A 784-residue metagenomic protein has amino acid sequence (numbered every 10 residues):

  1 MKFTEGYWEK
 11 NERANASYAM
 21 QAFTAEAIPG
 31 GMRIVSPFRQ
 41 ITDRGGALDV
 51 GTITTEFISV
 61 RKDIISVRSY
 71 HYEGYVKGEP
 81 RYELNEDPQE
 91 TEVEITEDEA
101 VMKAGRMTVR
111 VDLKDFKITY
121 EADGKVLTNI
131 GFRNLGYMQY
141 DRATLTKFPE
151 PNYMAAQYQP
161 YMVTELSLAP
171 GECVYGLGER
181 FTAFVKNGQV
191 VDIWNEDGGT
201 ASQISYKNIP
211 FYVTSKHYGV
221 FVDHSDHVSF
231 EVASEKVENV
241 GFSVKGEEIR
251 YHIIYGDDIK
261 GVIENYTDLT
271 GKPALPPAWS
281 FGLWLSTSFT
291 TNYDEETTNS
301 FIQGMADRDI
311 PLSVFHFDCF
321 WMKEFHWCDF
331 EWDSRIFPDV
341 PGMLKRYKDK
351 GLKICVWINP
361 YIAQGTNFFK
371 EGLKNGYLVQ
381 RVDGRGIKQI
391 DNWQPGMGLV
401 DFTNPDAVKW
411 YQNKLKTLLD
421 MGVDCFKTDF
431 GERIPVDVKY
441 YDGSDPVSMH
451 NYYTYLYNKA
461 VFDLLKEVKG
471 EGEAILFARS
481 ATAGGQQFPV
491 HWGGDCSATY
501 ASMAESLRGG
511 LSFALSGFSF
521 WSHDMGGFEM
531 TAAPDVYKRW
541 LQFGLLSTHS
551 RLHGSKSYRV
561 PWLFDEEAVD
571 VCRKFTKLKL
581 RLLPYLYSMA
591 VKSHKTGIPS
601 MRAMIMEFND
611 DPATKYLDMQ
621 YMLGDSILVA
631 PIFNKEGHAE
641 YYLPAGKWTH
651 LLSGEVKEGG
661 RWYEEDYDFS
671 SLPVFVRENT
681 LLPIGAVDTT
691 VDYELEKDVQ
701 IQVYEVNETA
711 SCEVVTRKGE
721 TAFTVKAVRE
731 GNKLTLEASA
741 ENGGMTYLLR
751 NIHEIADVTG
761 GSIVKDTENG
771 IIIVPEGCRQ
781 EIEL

Functional and structural regions predicted by a protein language model:
M1-E5, A47-D49, Y70-Y72, Y82 (+4 more regions): Catalytic and substrate-binding clefts that recognize carbohydrates or anionic sugar/phosphate headgroups
K2-R44, D49-A100: A low-complexity, Ser/Thr/Gly/Pro-enriched, surface-exposed linker/loop concept that marks segments flanking
I34-S36, F57, S69, M102 (+3 more regions): Short, well-ordered beta-strand segments enriched in hydrophobic/aromatic residues
F57, R106, F211, M305 (+8 more regions): Conserved, mostly hydrophobic/aromatic
Y70-Y72, I130, P311-C572, E607-N609 (+1 more regions): Aromatic- and carboxylate-enriched substrate-binding clefts and catalytic-loop regions of carbohydrate-active enzymes
K77-E92, L651-F669, D757-P775: Solvent-exposed beta-strand/loop surfaces of large extracellular or lumenal domains
A201-S202, P276, T287-F337: A conserved hydrophobic secondary-structure block that centers on an alpha-helix together with its immediately flanking
F462-I475, A481-W492, E505, G509 (+2 more regions): Catalytic core of carbohydrate-active enzymes
